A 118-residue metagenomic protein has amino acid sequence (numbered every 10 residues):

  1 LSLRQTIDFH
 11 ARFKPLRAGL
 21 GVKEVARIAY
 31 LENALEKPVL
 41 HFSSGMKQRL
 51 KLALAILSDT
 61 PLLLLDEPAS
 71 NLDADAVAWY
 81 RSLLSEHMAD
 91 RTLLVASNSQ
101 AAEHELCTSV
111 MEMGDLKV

Functional and structural regions predicted by a protein language model:
L1-P15: Q-loop/switch helix immediately C-terminal to the Walker
D8, R17-L35: Conserved ABC ATPase "signature" region
P38-G45: Conserved ABC ATPase signature
L52: Hydrophobic anchor residue at the start of the ABC signature
E67-P68: Walker B catalytic motif
A74-A76: Helix N-cap at the start of a conserved alpha-helix in ABC-type nucleotide-binding domains
L83-A96, Q100: Conserved catalytic loops of ABC-family nucleotide-binding domains
